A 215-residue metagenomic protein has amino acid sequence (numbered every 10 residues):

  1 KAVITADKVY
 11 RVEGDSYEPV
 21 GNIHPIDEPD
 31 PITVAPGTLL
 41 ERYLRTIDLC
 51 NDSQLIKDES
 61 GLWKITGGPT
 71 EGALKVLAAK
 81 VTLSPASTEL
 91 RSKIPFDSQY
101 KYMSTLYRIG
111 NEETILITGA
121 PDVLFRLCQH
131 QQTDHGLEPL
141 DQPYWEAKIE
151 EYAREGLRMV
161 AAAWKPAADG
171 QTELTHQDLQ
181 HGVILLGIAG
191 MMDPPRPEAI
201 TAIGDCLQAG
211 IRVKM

Functional and structural regions predicted by a protein language model:
K1-M215: Conserved cytosolic headpiece of P-type ATPases
